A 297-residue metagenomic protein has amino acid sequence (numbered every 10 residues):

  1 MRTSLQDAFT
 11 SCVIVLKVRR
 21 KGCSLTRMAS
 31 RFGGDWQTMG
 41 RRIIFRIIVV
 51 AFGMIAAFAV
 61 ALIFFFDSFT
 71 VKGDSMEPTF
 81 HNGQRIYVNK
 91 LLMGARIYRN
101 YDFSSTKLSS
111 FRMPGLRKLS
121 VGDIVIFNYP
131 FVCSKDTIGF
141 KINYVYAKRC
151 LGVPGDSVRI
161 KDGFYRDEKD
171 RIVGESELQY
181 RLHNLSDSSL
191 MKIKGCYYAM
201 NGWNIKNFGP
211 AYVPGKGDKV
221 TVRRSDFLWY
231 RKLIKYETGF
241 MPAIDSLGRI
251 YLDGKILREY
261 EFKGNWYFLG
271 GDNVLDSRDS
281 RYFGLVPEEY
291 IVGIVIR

Functional and structural regions predicted by a protein language model:
R2-A8: Extreme N-terminal basic, low-complexity initiation segments that serve as generic localization/processing leaders
W36, G40-F45, E77-R297: Soluble "head" domains of membrane/secretory-pathway proteins
R46-F64: Hydrophobic membrane-insertion alpha-helices, especially the h-region of bacterial N-terminal signal peptides
F69-T79: N-terminal signal-anchor transmembrane helix
